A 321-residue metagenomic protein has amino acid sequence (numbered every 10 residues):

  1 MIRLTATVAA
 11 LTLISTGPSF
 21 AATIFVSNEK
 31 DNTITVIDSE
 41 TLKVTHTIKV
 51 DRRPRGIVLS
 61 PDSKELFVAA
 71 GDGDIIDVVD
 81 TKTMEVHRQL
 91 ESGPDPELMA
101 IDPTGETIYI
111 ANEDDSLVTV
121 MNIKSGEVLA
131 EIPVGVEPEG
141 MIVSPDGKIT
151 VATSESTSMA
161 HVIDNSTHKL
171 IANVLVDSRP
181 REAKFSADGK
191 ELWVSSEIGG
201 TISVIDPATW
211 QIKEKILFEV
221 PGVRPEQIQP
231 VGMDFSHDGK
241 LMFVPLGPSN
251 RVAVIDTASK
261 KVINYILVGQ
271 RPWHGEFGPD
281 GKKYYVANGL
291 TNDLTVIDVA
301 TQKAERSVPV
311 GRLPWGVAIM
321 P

Functional and structural regions predicted by a protein language model:
L4, L11-P321: Predominantly soluble domains enriched in secretory-pathway, periplasmic, or organellar proteins
